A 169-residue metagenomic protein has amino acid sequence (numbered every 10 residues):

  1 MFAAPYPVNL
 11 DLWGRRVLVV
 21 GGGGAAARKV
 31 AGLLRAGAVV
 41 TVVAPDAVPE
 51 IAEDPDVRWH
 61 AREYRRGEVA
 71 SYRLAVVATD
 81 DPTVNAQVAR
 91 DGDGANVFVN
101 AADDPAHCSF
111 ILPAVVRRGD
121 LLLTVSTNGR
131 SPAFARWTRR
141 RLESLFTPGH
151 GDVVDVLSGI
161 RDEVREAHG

Functional and structural regions predicted by a protein language model:
M1-D46, I51-D54, R62: Hydrophobic, well-ordered beta-alpha structural blocks that scaffold small-molecule cofactor pockets
G14, A70-Y72: Alpha-helix C-terminal capping/helix-to-coil transition sites in glycosyltransferase folds
G23-A25, P82-T83, G129: Residue-level detector of alpha-helix initiation sites
V40, W59, F98-V99: Hydrophobic beta-strand scaffold residues
R62-A70, D80-P82: A structured beta-alpha segment of the ubiquitous adenosine-cofactor-binding alpha/beta core
R73-T79, F110-G129: Short basic, glycine-rich beta-strand/loop surfaces that mediate nucleic-acid
L74-T79, N85-L112: ADP-ribose/adenylate-binding Rossmann-like module
G129-G169: An accessory alpha-helical subdomain
